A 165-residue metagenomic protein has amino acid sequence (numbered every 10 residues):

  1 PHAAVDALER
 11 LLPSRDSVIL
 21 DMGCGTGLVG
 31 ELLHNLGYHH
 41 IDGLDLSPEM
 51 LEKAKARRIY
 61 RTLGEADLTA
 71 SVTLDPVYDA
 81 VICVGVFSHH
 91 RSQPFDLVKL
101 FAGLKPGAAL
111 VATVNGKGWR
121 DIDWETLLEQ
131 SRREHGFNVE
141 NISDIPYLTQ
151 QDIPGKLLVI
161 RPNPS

Functional and structural regions predicted by a protein language model:
P1-R15: Conserved alpha-helix/loop element of class I SAM-dependent methyltransferases that forms part of the SAM/SAH-binding
L20-S71: Class I SAM-dependent methyltransferase SAM/SAH-binding core
V72-V81: A short acidic, Gly/Pro-enriched loop at the edge of an enzyme's catalytic core that lines a small-molecule cofactor
A80-Q93: A short SAM/SAH-binding and catalytic strip from SAM-dependent methyltransferases
F95-P106: A short glycine-rich, Lys/Arg-flanked "PGG" loop and its adjoining helix->strand segment in the class I
G107-N115: Conserved beta-strand signature within the Rossmann-like core of class I S-adenosyl-L-methionine
D123-S143: Conserved Class I S-adenosyl-L-methionine
L148-S165: Core SAM-dependent methyltransferase catalytic element
